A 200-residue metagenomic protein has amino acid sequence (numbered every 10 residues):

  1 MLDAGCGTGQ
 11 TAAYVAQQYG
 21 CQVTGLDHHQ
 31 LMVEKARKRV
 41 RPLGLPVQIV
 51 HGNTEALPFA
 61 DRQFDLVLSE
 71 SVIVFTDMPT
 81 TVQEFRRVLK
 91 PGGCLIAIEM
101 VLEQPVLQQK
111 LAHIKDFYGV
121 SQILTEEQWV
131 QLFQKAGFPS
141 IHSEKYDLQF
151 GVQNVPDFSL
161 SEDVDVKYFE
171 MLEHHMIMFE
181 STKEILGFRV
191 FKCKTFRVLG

Functional and structural regions predicted by a protein language model:
L2, T8-A56: Class I SAM-dependent methyltransferase SAM/SAH-binding core
V23, L95-I96: A short hydrophobic/small-residue beta-strand
E55-L66: A short acidic, Gly/Pro-enriched loop at the edge of an enzyme's catalytic core that lines a small-molecule cofactor
L66-M78: A short SAM/SAH-binding and catalytic strip from SAM-dependent methyltransferases
P79-C94: A short glycine-rich, Lys/Arg-flanked "PGG" loop and its adjoining helix->strand segment in the class I
M100-V120: Short, glycine-/aromatic-enriched active-site segment of Class I SAM-dependent methyltransferases
S121-A136: Short alpha-helix
H142-G200: Conserved Class I S-adenosyl-L-methionine
